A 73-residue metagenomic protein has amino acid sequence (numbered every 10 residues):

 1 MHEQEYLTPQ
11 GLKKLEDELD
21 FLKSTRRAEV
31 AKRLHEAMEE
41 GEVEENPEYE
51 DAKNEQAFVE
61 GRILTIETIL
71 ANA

Functional and structural regions predicted by a protein language model:
M1-F58, L64: N-terminal cationic and glycine-rich segments that engage phosphates or anionic surfaces
V59-A73: Amphipathic alpha-helical coiled-coil segments
